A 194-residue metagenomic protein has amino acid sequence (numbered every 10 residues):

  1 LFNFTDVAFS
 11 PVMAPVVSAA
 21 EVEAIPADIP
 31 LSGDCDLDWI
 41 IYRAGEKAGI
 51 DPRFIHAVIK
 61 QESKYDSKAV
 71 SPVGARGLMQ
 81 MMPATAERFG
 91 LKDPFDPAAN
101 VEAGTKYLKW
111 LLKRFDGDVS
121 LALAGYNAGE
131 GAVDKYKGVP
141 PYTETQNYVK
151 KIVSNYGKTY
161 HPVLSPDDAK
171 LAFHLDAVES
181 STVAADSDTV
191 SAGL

Functional and structural regions predicted by a protein language model:
L1-S18: Short, cationic interaction patches enriched in Lys/Arg with P/S/T/G and frequent prolines that mark the mature domain
M13-L194: Catalytic glycan-binding domains that act on GlcNAc-containing polysaccharides
